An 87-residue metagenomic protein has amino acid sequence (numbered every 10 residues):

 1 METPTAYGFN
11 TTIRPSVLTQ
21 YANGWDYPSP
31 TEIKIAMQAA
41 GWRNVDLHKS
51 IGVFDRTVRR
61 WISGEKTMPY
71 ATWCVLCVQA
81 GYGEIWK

Functional and structural regions predicted by a protein language model:
M1-W25: N-terminal flexible/basic segments that precede or flank functional cores
G24-W42: Short, amphipathic alpha-helical "recognition" segments used to contact nucleic acids or chromatin
K34, V45, C74: Short glycine-/small-residue-rich flexible loop motifs, especially phosphate/cofactor-binding loops
M37, H48, C77: The alpha-helix within a helix-turn-helix
G41-R59: Short alpha-helical DNA-recognition segment
T67-K87: DNA major-groove recognition helix of helix-turn-helix/homeodomain DNA-binding modules
